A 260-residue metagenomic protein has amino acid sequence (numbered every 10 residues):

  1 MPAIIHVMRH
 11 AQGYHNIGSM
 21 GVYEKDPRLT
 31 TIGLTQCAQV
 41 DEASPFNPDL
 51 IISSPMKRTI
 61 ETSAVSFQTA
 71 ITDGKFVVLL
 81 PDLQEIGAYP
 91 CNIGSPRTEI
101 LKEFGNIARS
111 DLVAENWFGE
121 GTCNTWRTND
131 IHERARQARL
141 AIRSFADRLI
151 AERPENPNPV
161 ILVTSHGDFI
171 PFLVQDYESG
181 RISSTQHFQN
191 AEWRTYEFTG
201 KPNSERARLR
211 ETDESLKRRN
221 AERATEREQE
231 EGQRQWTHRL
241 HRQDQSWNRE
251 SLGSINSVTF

Functional and structural regions predicted by a protein language model:
M1-I4, G87-N106, N156-P157, P171-F260: Acidic, low-complexity terminal tails and accessory targeting/binding regions of phosphate-metabolizing enzymes
P2-K75, L101-E103, T128-A135: Active-site-proximal alpha-helix that buttresses catalytic centers in soluble enzyme cores
Q12-Y14, M56-T59, Q84-E85, G167-I170 (+1 more regions): Short, solvent-exposed loop/turn segments at secondary-structure junctions
S44-N47, I142-V160: Glycine-rich phosphate-binding loop signature in dinucleotide/nucleotide-binding domains
P48-P55, V78, E155, V160-T164: Short glycine-rich phosphate-binding loop at a beta-alpha junction
P55, D73-I93, V113-G121, Q189-A191: A short, structured active-site edge motif that brings together acidic residues
N106-F145: Internal catalytic-core helix/loop-beta-alpha segment that presents or stabilizes conserved functional determinants
E152, S165-D168, F172: C-terminal transmembrane module of eukaryotic multi-pass membrane proteins
